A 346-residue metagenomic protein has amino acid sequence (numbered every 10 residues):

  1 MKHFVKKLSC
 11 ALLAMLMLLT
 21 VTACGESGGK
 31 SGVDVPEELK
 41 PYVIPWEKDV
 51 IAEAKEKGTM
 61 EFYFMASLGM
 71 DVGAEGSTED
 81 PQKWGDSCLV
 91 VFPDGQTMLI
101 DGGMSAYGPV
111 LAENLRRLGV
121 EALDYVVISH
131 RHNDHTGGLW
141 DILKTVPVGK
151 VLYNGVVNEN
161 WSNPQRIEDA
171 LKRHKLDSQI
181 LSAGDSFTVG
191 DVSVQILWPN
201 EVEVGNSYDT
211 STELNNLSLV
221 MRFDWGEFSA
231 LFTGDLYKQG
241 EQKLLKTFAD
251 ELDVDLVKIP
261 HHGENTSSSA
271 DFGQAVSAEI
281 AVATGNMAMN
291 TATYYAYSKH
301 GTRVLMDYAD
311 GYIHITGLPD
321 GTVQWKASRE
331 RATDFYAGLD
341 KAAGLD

Functional and structural regions predicted by a protein language model:
M1-L12: Bacterial N-terminal signal peptides that target proteins for export
M15-L16: Repetitive helical segments and hydrophobic/amphipathic motifs
L19-A23: C-terminal motif of bacterial Sec signal peptides marking the signal peptidase cleavage site
G25-D346: Non-globular, low-confidence helical/coil segments that flank catalytic cores
